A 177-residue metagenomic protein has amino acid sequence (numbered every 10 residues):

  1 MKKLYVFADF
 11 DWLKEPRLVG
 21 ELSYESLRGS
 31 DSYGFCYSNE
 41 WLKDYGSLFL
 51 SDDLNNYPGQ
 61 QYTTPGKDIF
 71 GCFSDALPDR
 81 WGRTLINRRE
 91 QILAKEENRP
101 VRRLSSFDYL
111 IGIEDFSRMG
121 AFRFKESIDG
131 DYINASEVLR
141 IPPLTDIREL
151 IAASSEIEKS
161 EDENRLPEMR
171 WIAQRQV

Functional and structural regions predicted by a protein language model:
M1-V177: Phosphate/dinucleotide-binding and metal-coordinating scaffold of catalytic cores in nucleotide-dependent enzymes
